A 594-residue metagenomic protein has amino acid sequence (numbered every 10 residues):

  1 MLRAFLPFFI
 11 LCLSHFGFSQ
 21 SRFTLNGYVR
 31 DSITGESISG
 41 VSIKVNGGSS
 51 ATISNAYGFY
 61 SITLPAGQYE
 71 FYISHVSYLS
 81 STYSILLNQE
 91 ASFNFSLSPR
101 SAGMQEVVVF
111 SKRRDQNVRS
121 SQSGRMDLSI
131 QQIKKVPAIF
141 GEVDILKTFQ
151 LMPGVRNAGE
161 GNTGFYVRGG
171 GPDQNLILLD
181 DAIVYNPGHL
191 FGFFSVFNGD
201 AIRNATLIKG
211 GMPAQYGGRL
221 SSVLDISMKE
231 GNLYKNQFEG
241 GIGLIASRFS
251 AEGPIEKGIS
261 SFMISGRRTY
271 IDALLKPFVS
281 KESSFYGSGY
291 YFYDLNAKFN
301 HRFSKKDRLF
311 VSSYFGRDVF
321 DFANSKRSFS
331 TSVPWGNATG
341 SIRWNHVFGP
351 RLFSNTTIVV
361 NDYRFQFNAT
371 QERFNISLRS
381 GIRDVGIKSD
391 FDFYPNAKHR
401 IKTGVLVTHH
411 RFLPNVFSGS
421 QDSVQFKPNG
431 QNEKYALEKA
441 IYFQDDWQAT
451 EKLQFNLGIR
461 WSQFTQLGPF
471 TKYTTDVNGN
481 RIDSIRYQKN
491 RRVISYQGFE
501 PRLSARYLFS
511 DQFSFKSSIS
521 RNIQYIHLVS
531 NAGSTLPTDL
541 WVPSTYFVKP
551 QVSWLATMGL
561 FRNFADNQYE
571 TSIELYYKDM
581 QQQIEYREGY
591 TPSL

Functional and structural regions predicted by a protein language model:
S19-E106, K112, K452: Periplasm-facing N-terminal accessory domains of Gram-negative outer-membrane beta-barrel systems
S77-L79, V108-D115, R119-N175, L179-M212 (+2 more regions): Periplasmic N-terminal accessory/gating domains of Gram-negative outer-membrane beta-barrel systems
G192-S195, R203-P213, S222-G253, S261-R267 (+4 more regions): Short strand-turn segments of transmembrane beta-barrel domains in outer membranes, especially the first one or two
F238-L244, I264-Y270, V311-R317, T356-D362 (+6 more regions): Transmembrane beta-barrel strands of outer-membrane/channel proteins
G243-R268, E282-V319, S332-S354, P395-N396 (+1 more regions): Transmembrane beta-barrel wall of Gram-negative outer-membrane proteins
K306-D384, V416, D422, K427-N429 (+2 more regions): Flexible loop and strand-edge segments within Gram-negative outer membrane beta-barrel domains
R364-F365, R411-K427, T465-G479, Y507 (+2 more regions): Surface-exposed extracellular loop regions of Gram-negative outer-membrane beta-barrel proteins, predominantly
G404-F513, Y525: Signature of Gram-negative outer-membrane beta-barrel scaffolds
